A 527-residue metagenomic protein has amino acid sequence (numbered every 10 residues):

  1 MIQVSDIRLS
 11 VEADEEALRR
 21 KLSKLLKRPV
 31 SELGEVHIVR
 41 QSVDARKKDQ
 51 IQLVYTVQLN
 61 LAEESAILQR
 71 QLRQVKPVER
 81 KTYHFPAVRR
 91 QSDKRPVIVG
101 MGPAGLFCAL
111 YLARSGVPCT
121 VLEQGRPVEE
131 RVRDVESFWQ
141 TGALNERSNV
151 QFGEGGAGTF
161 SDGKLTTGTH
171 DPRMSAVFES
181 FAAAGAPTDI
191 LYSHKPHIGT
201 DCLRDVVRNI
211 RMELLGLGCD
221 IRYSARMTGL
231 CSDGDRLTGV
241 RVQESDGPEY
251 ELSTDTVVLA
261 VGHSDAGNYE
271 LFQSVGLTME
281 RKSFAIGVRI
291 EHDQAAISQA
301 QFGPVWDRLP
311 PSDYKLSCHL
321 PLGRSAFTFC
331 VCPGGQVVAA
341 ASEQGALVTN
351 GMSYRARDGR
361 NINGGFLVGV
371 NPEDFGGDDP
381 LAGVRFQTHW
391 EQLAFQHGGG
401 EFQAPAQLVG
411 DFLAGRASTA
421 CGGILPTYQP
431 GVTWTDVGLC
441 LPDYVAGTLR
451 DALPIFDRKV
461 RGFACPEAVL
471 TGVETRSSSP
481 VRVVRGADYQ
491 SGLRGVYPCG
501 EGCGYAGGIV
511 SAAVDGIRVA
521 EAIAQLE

Functional and structural regions predicted by a protein language model:
M1-I51, V57-F160, K164-E527: Residues forming the flavin
